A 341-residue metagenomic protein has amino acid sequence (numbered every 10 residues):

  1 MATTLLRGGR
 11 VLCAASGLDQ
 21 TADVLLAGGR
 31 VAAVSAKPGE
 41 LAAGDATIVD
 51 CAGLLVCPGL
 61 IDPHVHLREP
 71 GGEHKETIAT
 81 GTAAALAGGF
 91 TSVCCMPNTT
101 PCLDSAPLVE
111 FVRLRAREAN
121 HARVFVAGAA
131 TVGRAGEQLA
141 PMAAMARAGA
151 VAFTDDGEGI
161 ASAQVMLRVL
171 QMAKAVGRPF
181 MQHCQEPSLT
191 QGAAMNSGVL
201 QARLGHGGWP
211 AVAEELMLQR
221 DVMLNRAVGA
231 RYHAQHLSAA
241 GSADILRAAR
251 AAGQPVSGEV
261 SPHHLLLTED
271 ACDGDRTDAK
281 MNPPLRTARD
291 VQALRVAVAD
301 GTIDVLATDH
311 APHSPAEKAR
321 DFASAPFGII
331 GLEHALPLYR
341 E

Functional and structural regions predicted by a protein language model:
A2-L5, R10-P58: Histidine-rich, glycine-flanked metal-binding segment
G9, V24, G29, G53 (+10 more regions): Divalent metal-coordination and catalytic microenvironments
C51-A116: Metal-associated gating/positioning segment near the N- to mid-region
C57, A106-R123, Q171-Q182, H334-L338: Alpha-helix-loop-beta-strand connector modules within alpha/beta enzyme cores
P63-E76, P97-T99, F125-Q138, G157 (+2 more regions): Active-site mouth loops of central-metabolism enzymes
F90-S92, A122, V151, D304: Short acidic/polar active-site loop segments enriched in Thr and Asp
E137-L306: Histidine/acidic residue-rich metal-binding segments in metalloenzymes
E214, S324-L338: Gly/Ser/Thr-rich active-site loops/lids in small-molecule metabolic enzymes that frequently grip phosphoryl groups
